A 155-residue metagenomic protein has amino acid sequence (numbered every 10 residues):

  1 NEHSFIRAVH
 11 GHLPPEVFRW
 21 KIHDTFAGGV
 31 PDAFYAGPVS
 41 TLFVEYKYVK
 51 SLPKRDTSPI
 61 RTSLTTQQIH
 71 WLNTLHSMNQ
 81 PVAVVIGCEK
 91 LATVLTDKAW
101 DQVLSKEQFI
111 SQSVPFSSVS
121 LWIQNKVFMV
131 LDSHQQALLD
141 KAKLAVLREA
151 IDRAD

Functional and structural regions predicted by a protein language model:
N1-D24, A154-D155: Acidic-basic catalytic patches of nuclease active cores, encompassing PD-(D/E)XK and other metal-cofactor nuclease
A8, D24, P53-P59: Phosphate- and other anionic-substrate recognition elements at nucleic-acid/protein interfaces
I22, F43-Y46, V85: Short, conserved beta-strand edge motifs with alternating hydrophobic and charged residues
G29: Beta-rich catalytic cores
A33-Y35, S40-S51: Conserved catalytic cores of phosphodiester-cleaving nucleases, focusing on short active-site segments
D56-V84: Short, charged, amphipathic alpha-helix that recurs within catalytic cores of restriction-modification and other
N73-Q102: Nucleic-acid nuclease catalytic cores
F109-D155: Charged phosphate-binding loop/patch that engages nucleotide di/tri-phosphates or the phosphate backbone of nucleic
